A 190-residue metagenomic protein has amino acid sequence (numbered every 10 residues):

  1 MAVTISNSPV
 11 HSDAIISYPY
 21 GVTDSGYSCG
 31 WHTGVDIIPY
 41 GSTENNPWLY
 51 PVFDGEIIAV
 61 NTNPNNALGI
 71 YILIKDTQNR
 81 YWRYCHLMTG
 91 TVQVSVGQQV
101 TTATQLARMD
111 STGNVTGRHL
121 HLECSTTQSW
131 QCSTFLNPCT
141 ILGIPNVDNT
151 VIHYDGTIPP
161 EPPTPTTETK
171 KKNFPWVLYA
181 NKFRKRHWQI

Functional and structural regions predicted by a protein language model:
M1-I15, P39-T43, V92-T101, E123-I190: Acidic, glycine-rich catalytic/binding loops that coordinate metals and/or anionic ligands
I15-F53: Short glycine/threonine/proline-enriched tight-turn/helix- or strand-capping micro-motif at secondary-structure
Y18, P39, A59, H86-T89 (+1 more regions): A residue-level detector for short acidic-glycine micro-motifs
Y20, N61, D110, L142-N146: Sec/Tat-exported extracytoplasmic proteins
G30-H32, N46, P51-Q93, T116-T126: Zn2+-dependent peptidoglycan hydrolase active-site motif and core
D36, L73, R83-H86, R108 (+1 more regions): Conserved beta-strand positions that form and line the central face of beta-propeller blades
L49, G55-I57, G97-M109: A structural signal for short beta-strand/turn segments enriched in small hydrophobics and glycine
Y71-I72, V100-V115, L122: Short hydrophobic beta/alpha edge segments that flank linear recognition/processing sites
